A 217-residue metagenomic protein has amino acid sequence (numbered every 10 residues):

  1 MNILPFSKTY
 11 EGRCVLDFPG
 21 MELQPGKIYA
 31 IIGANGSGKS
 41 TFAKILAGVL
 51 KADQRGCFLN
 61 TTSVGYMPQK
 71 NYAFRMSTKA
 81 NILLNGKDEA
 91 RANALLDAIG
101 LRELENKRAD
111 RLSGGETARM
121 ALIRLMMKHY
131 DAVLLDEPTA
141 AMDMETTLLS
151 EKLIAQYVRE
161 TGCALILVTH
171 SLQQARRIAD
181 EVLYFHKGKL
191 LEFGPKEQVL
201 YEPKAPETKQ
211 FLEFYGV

Functional and structural regions predicted by a protein language model:
N71-L84: Conserved catalytic motifs of ABC-family nucleotide-binding domains
E89-L104: Conserved ABC ATPase "signature" region
R108-L112, E116: Conserved ABC ATPase signature
V133-D136: Catalytic Walker B motif of ABC-type/P-loop ATPase nucleotide-binding domains
T169-H170: H-loop/switch region of ABC-family ATPase nucleotide-binding domains
E197-V217: C-terminal boundary and immediately downstream tail of ABC-type ATPase nucleotide-binding domains
